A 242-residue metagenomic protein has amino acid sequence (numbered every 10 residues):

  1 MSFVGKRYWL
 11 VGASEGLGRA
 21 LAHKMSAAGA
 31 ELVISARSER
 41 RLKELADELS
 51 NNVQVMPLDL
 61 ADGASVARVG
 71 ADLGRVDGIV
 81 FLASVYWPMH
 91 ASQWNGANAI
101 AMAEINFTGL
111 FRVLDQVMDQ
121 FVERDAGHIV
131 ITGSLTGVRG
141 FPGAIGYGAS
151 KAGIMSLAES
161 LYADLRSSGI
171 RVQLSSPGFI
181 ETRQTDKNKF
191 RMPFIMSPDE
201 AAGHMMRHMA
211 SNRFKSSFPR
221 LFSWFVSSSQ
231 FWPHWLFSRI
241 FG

Functional and structural regions predicted by a protein language model:
S14-E15: Conserved glycine-rich cofactor-binding loop
A30-L45: Conserved glycine-rich Rossmann-like NAD(P)H-binding loop of the short-chain dehydrogenase/reductase
L49-A64: Rossmann-fold cofactor-recognition segment
V85-I100, G143: Conserved mid-core segment of classical short-chain dehydrogenase/reductases
L114, S150: Active-site helix of classical SDR
S134: Residue(s) in the substrate-gating loop at a strand-loop-helix junction that position the organic substrate next
L174, F190-S227: C-terminal helical subdomain
